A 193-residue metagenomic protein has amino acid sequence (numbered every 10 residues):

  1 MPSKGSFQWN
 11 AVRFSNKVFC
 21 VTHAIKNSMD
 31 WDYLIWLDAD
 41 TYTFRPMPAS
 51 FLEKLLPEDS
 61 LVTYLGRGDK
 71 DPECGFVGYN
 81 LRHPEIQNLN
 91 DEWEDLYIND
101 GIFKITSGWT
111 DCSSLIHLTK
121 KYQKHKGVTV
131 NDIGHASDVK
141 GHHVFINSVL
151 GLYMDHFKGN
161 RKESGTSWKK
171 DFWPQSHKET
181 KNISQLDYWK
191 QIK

Functional and structural regions predicted by a protein language model:
M1-M29: Active-site-proximal specificity loops/subdomain of glycosyltransferases
K4-N10, L65-G66, I102-F103: A short glycine/serine-rich beta->alpha loop
V21, V77, L115-T119: A residue-level signal for conserved active-site and pocket-lining positions in enzyme catalytic cores
L34: Short aromatic/hydrophobic "clamp" motif used to bind/position activated sugar donors
L37-D38: Active-site acidic Asp-centered loop
T41-C74: Conserved donor-nucleotide/metal-binding helix-loop-beta segment in metal-dependent transferases, i.e., the alpha-helix
G75-H83: Short glycine- and hydrophobic/aromatic-rich loop-to-beta-strand nucleating segment in the catalytic cores
R82-K193: Catalytic core and acceptor-binding pocket of nucleotide-sugar-dependent glycosyltransferases
